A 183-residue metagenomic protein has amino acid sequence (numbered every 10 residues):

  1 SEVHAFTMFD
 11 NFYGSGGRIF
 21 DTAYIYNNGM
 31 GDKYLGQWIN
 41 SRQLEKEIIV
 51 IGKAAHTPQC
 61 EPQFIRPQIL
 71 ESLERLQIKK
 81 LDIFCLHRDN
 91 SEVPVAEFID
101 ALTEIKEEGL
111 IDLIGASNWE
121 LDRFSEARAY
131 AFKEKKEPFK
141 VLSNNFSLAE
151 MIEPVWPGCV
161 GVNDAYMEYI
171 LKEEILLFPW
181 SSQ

Functional and structural regions predicted by a protein language model:
S1-F12, C60-L76, E97-D100, F124-A129: Short, acidic/polar
S1-I48, E107: N-terminal binding-site loop/beta-alpha segment at the start of enzyme catalytic domains that lines or forms
S1-V3, K53-F64, H87-V93, W156: Active-site mouth loops of central-metabolism enzymes
A5, F20, L35, V50 (+7 more regions): Conserved, mostly hydrophobic/aromatic
G14, G36-I49, L70-Q77, L102-K106 (+2 more regions): Acidic (Asp/Glu)-rich catalytic clusters
I19-Y26, C85-L86, D112-S117: Short catalytic-loop micro-motif centered on adjacent basic/acidic residues
K46-T57, F84, V141-F146: A short, structured active-site edge motif that brings together acidic residues
D89, V93-Q183: Beta/alpha (TIM)-barrel catalytic core signal, keyed to glycine-rich beta->alpha loops juxtaposed to Asp/Glu that bind
